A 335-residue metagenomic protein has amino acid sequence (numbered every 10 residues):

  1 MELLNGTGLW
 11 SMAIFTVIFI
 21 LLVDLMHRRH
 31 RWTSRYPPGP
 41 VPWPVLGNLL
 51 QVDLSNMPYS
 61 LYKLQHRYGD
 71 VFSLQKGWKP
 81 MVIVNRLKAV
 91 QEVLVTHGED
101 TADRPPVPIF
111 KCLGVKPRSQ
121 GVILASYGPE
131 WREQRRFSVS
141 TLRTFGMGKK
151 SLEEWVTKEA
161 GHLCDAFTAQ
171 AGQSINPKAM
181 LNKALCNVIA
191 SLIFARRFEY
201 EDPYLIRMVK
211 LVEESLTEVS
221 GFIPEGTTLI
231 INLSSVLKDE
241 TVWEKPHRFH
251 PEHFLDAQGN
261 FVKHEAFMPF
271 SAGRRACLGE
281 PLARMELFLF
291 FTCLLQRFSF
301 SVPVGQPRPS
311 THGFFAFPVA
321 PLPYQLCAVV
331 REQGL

Functional and structural regions predicted by a protein language model:
M1-M26, K88-P108, E133, L335: N-terminal membrane/targeting module of cytochrome P450s
E2-I18, Q75-V82, G146-K158, T168-S191 (+4 more regions): Cytochrome P450
W32-V52, M57-L152, N176, L181-V188 (+1 more regions): Cytochrome P450 substrate-recognition site 1
H66-V71, I223-I230, K245, H250 (+1 more regions): Cytochrome P450 C-terminal beta-domain/meander region
I83-L87, L163, I189-I193, T227 (+4 more regions): Hydrophobic, repeat-rich solenoid/adaptor surfaces of innate immune receptors and signaling proteins
A102, E280-P321: Cytochrome P450 heme-binding "Cys pocket" and the immediately downstream C-terminal segment
I231-G259: Conserved cytochrome P450 K-helix/beta-meander segment immediately N-terminal to the heme-binding cysteine loop
A257-L287, H312-G313: Cytochrome P450 heme-thiolate "Cys pocket" and heme-binding signature region
